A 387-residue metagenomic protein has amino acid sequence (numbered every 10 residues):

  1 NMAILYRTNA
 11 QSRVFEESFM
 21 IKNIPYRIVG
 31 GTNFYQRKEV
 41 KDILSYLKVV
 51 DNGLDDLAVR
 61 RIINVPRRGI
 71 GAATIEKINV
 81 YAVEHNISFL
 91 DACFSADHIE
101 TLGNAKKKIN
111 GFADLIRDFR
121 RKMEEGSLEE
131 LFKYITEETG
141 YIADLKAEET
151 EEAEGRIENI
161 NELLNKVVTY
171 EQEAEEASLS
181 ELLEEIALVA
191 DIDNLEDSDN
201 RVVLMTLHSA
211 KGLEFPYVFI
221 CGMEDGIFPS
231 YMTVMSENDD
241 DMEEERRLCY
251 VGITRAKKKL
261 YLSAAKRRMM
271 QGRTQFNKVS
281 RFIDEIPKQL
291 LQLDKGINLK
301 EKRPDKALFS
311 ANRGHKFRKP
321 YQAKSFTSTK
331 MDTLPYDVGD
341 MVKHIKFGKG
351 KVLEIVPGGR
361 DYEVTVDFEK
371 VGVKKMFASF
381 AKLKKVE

Functional and structural regions predicted by a protein language model:
N1-R60, A147-G155, A177, L213-F215 (+4 more regions): Conserved motor-region signature of P-loop NTPase helicases/translocases
K22-I24, N200-V202, L213-Y217, E244 (+1 more regions): Short glycine-/polar-rich loops that comprise or flank the Walker A/P-loop and associated switch/sensor motifs
K41-S45, V202-S230, Y261: A short beta-strand element within the Helicase C-terminal
P66, S95-S209, S230, Q289-L293: Accessory C-terminal helicase-associated subdomains
E76-Y81: C-terminal helical "lid" of AAA+/P-loop NTPase domains
G222-E387: C-terminal accessory regions
